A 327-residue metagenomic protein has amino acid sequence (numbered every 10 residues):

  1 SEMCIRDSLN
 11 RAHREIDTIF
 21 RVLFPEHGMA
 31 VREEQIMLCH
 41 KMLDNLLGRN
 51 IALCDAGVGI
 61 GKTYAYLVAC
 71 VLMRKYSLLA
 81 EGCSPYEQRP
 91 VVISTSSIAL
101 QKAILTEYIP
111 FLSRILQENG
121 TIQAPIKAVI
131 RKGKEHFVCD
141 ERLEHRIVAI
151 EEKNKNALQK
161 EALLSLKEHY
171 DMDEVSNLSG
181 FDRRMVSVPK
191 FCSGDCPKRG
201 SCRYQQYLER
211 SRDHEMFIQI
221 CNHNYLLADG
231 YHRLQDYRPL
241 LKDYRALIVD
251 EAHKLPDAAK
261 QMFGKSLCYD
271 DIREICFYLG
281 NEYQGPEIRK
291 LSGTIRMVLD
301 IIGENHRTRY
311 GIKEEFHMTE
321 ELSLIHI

Functional and structural regions predicted by a protein language model:
E2-I5, I327: Short, small-residue-biased leader/transition segments that mark boundaries at the very start of proteins
R6-R21, P25, A30-E33, S77-Q219 (+4 more regions): A substrate-engagement module of RecA-like helicase motors
M29-L46: N-terminal pre-P-loop "Q-motif" helix
H40-L43, Y64-L72: Contiguous, well-ordered alpha-helical segments that form the cores/surfaces of helical PPI scaffolds
M42, L46, N50-L53, R74-E81 (+1 more regions): Structural motif corresponding to the C-terminal cap of alpha-helices
G48-V68: Walker A/P-loop
Y66, L72, K102, T106-P110 (+2 more regions): Signature of the SF2 helicase/ATPase Hel1-core->accessory helical subdomain module
